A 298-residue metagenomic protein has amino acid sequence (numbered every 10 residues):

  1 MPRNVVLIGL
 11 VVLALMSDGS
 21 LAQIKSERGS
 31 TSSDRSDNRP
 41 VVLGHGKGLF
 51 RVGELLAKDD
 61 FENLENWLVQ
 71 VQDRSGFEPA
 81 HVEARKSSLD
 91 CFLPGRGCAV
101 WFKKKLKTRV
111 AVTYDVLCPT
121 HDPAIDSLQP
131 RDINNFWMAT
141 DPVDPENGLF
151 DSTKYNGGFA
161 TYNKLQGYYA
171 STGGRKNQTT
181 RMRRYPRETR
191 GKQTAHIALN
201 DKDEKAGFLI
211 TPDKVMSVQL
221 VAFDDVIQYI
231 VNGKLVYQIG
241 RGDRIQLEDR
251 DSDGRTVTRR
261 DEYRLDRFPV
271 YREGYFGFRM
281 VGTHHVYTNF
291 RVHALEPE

Functional and structural regions predicted by a protein language model:
I8-M16: Bacterial N-terminal signal peptides
R28-D73: Extracellular carbohydrate-recognition regions
G29, D37-G44, Q246-E298: Ligand-recognition surfaces built from glycine- and aromatic
F61, Y114, I210-R260: Carbohydrate-binding surfaces in secreted/extracellular proteins
A80-G97: Short carbohydrate-recognition loop motifs
L93-E188: Secretory/extracellular carbohydrate-interaction modules and structurally similar beta-sandwich "look-alikes"
C98-K104, E204-L209, G277: Beta-strand-rich interaction surfaces with strong enrichment in secreted/lumenal proteins
T189-S217: Short, aromatic/His-centered strand-loop micro-motif at the edge of beta-sheets
